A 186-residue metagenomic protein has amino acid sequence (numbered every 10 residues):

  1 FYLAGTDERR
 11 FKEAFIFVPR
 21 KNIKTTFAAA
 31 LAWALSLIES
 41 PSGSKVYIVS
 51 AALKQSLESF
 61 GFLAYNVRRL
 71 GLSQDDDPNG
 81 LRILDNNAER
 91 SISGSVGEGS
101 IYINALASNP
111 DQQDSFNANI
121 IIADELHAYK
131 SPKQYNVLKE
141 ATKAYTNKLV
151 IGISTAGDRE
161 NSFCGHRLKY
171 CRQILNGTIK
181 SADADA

Functional and structural regions predicted by a protein language model:
F1-A186: Phosphate/NTP-binding elements of NTP-utilizing enzymes
